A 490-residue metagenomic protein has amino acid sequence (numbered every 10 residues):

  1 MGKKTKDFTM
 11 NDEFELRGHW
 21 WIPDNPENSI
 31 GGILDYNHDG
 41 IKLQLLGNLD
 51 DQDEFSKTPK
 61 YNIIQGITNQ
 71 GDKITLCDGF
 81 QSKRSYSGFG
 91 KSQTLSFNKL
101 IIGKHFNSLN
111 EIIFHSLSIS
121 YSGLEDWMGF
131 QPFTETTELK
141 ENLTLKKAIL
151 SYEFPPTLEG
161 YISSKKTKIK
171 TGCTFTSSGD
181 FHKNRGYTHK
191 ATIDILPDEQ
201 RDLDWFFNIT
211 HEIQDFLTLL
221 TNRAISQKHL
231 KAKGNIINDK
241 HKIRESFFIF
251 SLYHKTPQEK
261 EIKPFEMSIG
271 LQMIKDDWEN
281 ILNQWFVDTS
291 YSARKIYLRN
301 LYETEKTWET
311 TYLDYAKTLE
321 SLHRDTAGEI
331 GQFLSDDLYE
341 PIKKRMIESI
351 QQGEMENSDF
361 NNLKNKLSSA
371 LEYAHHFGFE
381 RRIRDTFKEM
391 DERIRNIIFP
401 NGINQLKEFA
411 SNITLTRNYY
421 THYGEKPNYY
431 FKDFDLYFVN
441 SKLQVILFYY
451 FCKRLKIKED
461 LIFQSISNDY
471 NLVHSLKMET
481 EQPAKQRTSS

Functional and structural regions predicted by a protein language model:
M1-A224: Long, contiguous, compositionally biased segments that the model treats as domain-scale units
K3-K6, K42, K57-K60, K73 (+27 more regions): Context-gated lysine
N11, N25-N28, N37, N48 (+20 more regions): Detector for Asparagine
H19, H38, H105, H115 (+10 more regions): Histidine (H) residue identity feature
S120, D198-W205, I236-H254, G378 (+1 more regions): General structural signal for secondary-structure boundaries
L150, T157, G179-K183, D194 (+7 more regions): Short, flexible coil/linker segments at or flanking structured domains
D204-N280: Internal, Lys/Arg-enriched amphipathic helical interaction segments that engage polyanionic partners
P257-S490: Amphipathic, oligomerization/interface secondary-structure segments
